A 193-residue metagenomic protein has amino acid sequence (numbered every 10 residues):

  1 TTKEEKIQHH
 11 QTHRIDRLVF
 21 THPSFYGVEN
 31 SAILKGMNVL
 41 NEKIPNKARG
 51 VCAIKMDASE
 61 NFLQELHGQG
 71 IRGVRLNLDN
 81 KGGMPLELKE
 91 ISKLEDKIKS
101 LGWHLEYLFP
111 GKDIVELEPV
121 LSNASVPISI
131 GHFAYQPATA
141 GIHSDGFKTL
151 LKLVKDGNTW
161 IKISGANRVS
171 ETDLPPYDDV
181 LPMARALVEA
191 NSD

Functional and structural regions predicted by a protein language model:
T1-L101, K112, L153, D178: Mid-domain alpha/beta scaffold segments of enzyme catalytic cores
E87-D193: Catalytic pocket-lining loop regions of alpha/beta-barrel enzymes, especially the amidohydrolase/enolase/GH5 lineages
